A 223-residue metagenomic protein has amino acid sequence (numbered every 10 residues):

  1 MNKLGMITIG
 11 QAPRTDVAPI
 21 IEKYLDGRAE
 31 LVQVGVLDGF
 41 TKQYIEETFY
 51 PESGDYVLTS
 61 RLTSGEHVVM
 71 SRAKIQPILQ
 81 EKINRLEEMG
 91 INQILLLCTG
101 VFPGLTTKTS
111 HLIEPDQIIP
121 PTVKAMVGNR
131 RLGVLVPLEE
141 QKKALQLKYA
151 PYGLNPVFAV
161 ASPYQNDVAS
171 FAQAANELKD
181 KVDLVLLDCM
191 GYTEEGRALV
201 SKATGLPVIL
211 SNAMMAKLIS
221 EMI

Functional and structural regions predicted by a protein language model:
M1-V69, V136-Q165: N-terminal glycine-rich anion-binding loop in soluble enzyme alpha/beta folds
G39, G128-N129, N166, I209-I223: Short, flexible loop segments at boundaries between secondary-structure elements
V69-P115, L186-R197: N-terminal glycine-rich phosphate/adenylate-binding segment common to multiple enzyme folds
K82, D167-K181: A short, acidic, amphipathic alpha-helical segment used as a generic capping/interface helix at domain edges
L86, Y149, E177-L178, V200: Generic structural signal for hydrophobic
I91-N92, N129, D180-D183: Short, high-confidence coil segments that cap the C-terminus of an alpha-helix and link into the following beta-strand
Q93-L95, A169-F171, D183-T204, V208-S211 (+1 more regions): Hydrophobic alpha-helical
L95-K143, L147-A172: Conserved mixed alpha/beta catalytic, RNA-binding, or beta-rich assembly cores of soluble enzyme, regulatory
